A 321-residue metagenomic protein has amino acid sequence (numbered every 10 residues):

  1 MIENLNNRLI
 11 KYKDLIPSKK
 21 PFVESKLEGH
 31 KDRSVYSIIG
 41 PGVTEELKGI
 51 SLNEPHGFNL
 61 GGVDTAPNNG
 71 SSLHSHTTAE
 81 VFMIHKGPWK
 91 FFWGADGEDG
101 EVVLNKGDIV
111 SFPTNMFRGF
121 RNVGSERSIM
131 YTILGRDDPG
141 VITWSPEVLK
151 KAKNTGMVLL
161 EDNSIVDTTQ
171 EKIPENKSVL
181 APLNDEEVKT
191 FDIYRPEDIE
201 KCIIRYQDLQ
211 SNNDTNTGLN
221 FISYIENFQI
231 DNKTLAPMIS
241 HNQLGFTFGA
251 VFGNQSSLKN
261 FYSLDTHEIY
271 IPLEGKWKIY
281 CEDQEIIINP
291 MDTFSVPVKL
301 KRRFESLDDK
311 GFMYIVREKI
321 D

Functional and structural regions predicted by a protein language model:
M1-H56, E161-F252: A short, N-terminal "cap"/entry segment at the start of jelly-roll beta-barrel domains of the cupin/DSBH fold
N4, F117-D198, C202, R303-D321: Double-stranded beta-helix
P41-K48, N59-H76, K233, G245-D265: Conserved short histidine dyad/triad with adjacent acidic residue
K48-N53, G70-H76, W93, E101-V102 (+4 more regions): Short histidine-centered beta-strand/loop micro-motifs that create catalytic or ligand/metal-coordination sites
N69, T77-T78, M116-F117, E126 (+4 more regions): A generic "binding-loop/recognition-motif" signal
T77-K90, G94-A95, L264-K278, E282: Glycine- and acidic-residue-biased ligand/ion/polar-headgroup-sensing regions
A95-P113, E282-K299: Short acidic-glycine-tyrosine-enriched beta hairpin
